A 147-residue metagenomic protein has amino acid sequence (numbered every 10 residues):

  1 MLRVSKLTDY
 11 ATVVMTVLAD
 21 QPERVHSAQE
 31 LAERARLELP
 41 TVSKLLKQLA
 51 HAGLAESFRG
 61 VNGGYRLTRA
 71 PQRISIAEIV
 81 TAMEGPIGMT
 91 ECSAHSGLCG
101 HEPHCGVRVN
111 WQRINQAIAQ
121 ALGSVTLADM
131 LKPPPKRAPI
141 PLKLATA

Functional and structural regions predicted by a protein language model:
A19-E23, R69-A70: Short helix-capping/hinge SLiMs at alpha-helix to coil transitions
H26-R36: A short alpha-helical element within helix-turn-helix/winged-helix DNA-binding domains across DNA-binding proteins
E33, A50-H51: Alpha-helical residues within the helix-turn-helix
G53-L67: Beta-hairpin "wing" of winged helix-turn-helix
P71-S96, V107-Q116: Conserved segment of winged-helix/HTH DNA-binding domains
S96-A147: C-terminal regulatory/oligomerization modules of transcriptional regulators
